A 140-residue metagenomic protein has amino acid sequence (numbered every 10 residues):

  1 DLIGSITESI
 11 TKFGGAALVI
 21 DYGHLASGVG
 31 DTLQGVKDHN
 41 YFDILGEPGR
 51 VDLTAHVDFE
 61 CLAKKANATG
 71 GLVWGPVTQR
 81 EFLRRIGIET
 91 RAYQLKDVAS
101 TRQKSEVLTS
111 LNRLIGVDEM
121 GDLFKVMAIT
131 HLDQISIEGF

Functional and structural regions predicted by a protein language model:
D1-F140: Long, Lys/Arg- and hydrophobic-enriched amphipathic alpha-helices
